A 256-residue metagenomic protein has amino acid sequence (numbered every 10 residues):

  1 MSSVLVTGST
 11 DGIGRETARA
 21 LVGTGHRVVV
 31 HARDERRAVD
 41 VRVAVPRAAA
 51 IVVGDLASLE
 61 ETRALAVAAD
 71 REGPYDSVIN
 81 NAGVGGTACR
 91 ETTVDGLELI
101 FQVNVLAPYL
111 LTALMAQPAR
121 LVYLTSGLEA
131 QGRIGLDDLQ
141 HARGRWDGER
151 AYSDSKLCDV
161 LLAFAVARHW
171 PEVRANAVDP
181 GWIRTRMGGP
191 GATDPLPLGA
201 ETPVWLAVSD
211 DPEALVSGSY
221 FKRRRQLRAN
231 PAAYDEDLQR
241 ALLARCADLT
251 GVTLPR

Functional and structural regions predicted by a protein language model:
M1-V29: Canonical Rossmann dinucleotide-binding motif of NAD(H)/NADP(H)-dependent dehydrogenases/reductases, specifically
S3-V6, Y75-I79: Conserved hydrophobic beta-strands of the Rossmann-like cofactor-binding core in SDR/related NAD(P)H-dependent
T24-D40: Conserved glycine-rich Rossmann-like NAD(P)H-binding loop of the short-chain dehydrogenase/reductase
V45-E60: Rossmann-fold cofactor-recognition segment
A57-G73: Conserved Rossmann-fold cofactor-binding substructure of NAD(P)-dependent oxidoreductases
G83-V84, A88-C89, L97-E98, R120-E172 (+1 more regions): Catalytic loop of short-chain dehydrogenase/reductase
A177, T193-R240, A244: C-terminal helical subdomain
